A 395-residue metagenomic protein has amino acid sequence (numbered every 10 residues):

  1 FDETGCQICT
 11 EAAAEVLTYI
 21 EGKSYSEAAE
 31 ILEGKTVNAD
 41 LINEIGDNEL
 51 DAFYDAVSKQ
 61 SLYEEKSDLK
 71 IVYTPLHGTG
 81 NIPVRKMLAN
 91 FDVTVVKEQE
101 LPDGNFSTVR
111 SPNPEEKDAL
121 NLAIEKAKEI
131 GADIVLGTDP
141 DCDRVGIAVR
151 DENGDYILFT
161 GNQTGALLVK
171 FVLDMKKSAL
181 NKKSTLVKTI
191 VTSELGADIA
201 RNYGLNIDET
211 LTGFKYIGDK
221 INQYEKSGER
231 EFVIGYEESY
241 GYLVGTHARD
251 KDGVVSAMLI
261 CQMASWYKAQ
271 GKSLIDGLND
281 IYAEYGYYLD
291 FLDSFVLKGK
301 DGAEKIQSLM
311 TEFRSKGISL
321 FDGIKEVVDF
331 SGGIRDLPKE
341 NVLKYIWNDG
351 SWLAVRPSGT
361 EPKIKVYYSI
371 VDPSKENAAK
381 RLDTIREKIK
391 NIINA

Functional and structural regions predicted by a protein language model:
F1-A28, T36: Active-site- and interface-proximal helix/loop "cap" or "latch" segments in soluble metabolic and energy-transducing
G5-C6, P75-I82, C142-R144, V191-E194 (+2 more regions): Gly/Ser/Thr-rich loops at beta-strand to alpha-helix junctions that form or flank small-molecule/cofactor-binding
T18, A29-L122, A127: Gly/Ser/Thr-enriched, mixed-charge loops and adjacent short helices that form phosphate/oxyanion-binding elements
A29-E33, G161-K182: Ser/Thr/Gly-rich flexible loops in soluble cytosolic domains mediating phosphotransfer, phosphorylation
K66-L88, L120, G131-I134, C142 (+1 more regions): Long hydrophobic segments that form regular secondary structure
V84, D143-N162, G196-I199: Short Gly/Thr/Asp-enriched flexible loops that form oxyanion-binding sites at enzyme active sites
K128, A132-I134, D155-I157, M175-K176 (+4 more regions): Phosphate-binding and adjacent anionic-ligand microenvironments
